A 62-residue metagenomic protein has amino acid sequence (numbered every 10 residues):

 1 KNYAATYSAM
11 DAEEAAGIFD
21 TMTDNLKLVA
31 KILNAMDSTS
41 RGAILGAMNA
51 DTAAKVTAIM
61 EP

Functional and structural regions predicted by a protein language model:
K1-P62: Hydrophobic packing positions in regular secondary-structure scaffolds
